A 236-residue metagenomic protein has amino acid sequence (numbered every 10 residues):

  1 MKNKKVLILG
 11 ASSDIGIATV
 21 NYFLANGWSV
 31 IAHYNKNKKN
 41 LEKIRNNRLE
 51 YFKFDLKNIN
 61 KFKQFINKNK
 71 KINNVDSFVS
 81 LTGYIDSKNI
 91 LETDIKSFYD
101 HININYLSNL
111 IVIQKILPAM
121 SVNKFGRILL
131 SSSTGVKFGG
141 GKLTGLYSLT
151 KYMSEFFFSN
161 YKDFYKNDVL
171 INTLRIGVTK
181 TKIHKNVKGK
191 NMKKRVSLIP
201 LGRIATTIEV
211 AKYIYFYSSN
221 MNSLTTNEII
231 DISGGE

Functional and structural regions predicted by a protein language model:
S12, V20: N-terminal Rossmann NAD(P)H-binding glycine-rich loop of SDR-like oxidoreductase domains
N46-N60: Rossmann-fold cofactor-recognition segment
V79-S87: Conserved NAD(P)H cofactor-binding loop of Rossmann-fold oxidoreductase domains
N89-I90, D94-I102, H184, R195: Substrate-binding pocket helix/loop in short-chain dehydrogenase/reductase
I113-Q114, S159: A short, exposed helix-loop element centered on a Lys and neighboring polar residues
R127-Y165, V178: Catalytic loop of short-chain dehydrogenase/reductase
I204-I232: C-terminal substrate-recognition "lid" of short-chain dehydrogenase/reductases
